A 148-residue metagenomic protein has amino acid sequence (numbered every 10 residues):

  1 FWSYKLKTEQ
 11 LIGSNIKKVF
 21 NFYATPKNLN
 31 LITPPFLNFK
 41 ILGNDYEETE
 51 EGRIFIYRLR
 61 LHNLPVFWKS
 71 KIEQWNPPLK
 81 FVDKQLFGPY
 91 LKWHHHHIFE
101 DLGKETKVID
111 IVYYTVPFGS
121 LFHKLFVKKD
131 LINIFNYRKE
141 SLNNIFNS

Functional and structural regions predicted by a protein language model:
F1-Y46, E50: Hydrophobic ligand-binding cavity/cleft-lining segments
K5-K7, P65-K69, K92-H95: Short, surface-exposed coil-to-beta transition loops
I12-S14, L61-N63, Q74, P89 (+1 more regions): Beta-strand elements of well-folded, non-transmembrane domains
N15-I16, E48, E73-L79, I98-K107: A short, structured loop/turn motif at beta-sheet edges
K18-Y23, L29, F55-Y57, I72 (+4 more regions): Hydrophobic pocket/interface hotspot
K40-F87, E140-I145: Glycine-rich portal/gate segments that line the openings of hydrophobic small-molecule binding cavities
K84-N133: Beta-strand/loop substructures that line and gate deep hydrophobic ligand-binding cavities in soluble
N133-S141: A non-catalytic, amphipathic alpha-helix used as a structural packing/dimerization or gating element in enzyme scaffolds
